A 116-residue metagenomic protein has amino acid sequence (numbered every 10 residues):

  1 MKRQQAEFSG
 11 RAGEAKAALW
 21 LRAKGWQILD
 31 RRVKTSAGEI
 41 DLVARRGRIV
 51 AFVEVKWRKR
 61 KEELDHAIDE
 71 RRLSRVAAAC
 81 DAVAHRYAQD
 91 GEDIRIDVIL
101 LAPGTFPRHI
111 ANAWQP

Functional and structural regions predicted by a protein language model:
M1-R31: Acidic-basic catalytic patches of nuclease active cores, encompassing PD-(D/E)XK and other metal-cofactor nuclease
A23-V50: Active-site metal-binding core of divalent-cation-utilizing nuclease and nuclease-like domains
L29, L64, F106, I110: Glycine-rich, flexible loop/turn motifs
V33-K34, Q89, L101, Q115: Short polar/acidic secondary-structure junctions
G38-I40, A51, I94-I96, T105: Change "...and in nucleic-acid phosphodiester-cleaving endonucleases..." to "...and in nucleic-acid processing enzymes
I40-E63, V76: Conserved catalytic cores of phosphodiester-cleaving nucleases, focusing on short active-site segments
W57-G104: Catalytic cores of nucleic-acid endonucleases
A102-P116: Short, low-complexity, polybasic intrinsically disordered segments
